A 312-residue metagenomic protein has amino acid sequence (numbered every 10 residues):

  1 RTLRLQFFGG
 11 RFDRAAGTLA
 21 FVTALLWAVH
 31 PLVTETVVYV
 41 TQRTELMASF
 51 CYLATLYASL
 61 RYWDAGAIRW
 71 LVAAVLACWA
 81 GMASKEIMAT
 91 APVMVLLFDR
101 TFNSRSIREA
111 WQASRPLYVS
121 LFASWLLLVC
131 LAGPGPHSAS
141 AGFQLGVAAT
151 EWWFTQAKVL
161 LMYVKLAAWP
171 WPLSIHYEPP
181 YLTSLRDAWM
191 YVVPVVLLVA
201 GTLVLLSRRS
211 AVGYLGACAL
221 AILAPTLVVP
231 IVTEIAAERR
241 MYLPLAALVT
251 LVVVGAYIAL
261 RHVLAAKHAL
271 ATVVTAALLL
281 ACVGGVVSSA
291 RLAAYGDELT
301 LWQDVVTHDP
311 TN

Functional and structural regions predicted by a protein language model:
R1-N312: Polytopic membrane enzymes that build or remodel cell-surface glycoconjugates and lipids
